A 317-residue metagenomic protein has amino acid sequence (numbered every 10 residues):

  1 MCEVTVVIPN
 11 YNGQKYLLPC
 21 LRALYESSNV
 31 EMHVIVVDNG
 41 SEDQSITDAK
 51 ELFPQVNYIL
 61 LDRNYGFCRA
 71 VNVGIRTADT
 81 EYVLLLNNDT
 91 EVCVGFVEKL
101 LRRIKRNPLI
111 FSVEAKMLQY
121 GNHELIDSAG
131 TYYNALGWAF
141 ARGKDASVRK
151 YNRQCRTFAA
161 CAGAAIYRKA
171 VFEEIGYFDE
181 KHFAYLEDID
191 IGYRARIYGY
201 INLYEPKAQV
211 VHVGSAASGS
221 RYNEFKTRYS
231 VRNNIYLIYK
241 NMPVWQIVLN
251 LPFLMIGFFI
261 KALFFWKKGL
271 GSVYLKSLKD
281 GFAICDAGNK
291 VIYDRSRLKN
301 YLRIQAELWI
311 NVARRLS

Functional and structural regions predicted by a protein language model:
R22-E31: Short, acidic, metal-binding catalytic loop of nucleotide-sugar glycosyltransferases
A23, D38-T47, R63: A conserved acidic beta->alpha catalytic loop
L61-A78, N88, K99: Glycine-rich, basic loop-to-helix element that forms the pyrophosphate-binding segment of sugar-nucleotide handling
V83: Short aromatic/hydrophobic "clamp" motif used to bind/position activated sugar donors
T90-Y133: Conserved donor NDP-sugar-binding/catalytic core segment of glycosyltransferases
L125-I126, W138-F140, A146-Y167, A184 (+2 more regions): A recurrent flexible, glycine/aromatic-enriched loop bordering the glycosyltransferase active site that acts as
F158-Q209: A short, conserved alpha-helix in the catalytic core of glycosyltransferases
I247-S317: Non-catalytic, C-terminal membrane-associated alpha-helical segments of glycosyltransferases
